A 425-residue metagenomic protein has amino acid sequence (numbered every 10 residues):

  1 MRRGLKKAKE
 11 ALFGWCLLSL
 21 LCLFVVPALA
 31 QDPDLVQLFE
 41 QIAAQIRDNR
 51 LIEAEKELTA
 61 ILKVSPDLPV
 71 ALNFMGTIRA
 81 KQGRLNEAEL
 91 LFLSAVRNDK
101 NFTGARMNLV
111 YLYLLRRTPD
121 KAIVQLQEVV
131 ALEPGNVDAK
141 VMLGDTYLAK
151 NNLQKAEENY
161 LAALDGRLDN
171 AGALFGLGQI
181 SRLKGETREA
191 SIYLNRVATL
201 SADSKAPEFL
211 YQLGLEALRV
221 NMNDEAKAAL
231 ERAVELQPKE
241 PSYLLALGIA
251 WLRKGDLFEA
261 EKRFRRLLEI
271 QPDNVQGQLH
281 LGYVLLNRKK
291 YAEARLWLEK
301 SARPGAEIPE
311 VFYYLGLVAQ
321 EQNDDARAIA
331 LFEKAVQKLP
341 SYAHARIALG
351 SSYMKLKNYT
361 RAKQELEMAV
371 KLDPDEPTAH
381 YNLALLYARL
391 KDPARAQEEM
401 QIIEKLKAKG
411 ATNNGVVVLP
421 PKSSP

Functional and structural regions predicted by a protein language model:
G14-V25: Bacterial N-terminal signal peptides
L35, P69-V70, T103-G104, V137-D138 (+8 more regions): Helix-start (N-cap) detector for alpha-helical repeat units in TPR-like alpha-solenoids, especially tetratricopeptide
L35-V36, Y381-P425: Terminal, low-structured helical/coil segments at or just beyond the last alpha-helical repeat
V36-A60, V64, K81, D145 (+3 more regions): Alpha-helical segment of the N-proximal tetratricopeptide repeat
I46, N73, A80, M107 (+11 more regions): Position-specific recognition of the canonical hydrophobic site in helix A of tetratricopeptide repeat
R47-K56, K81-S94, R116-E128, K150-A162 (+7 more regions): Structural signature of tandem alpha-helical TPR/SEL1-like repeats, specifically the intra-repeat loop/turn
V64, N98, L132, G166 (+7 more regions): Structural marker of alpha-solenoid helical repeat scaffolds
